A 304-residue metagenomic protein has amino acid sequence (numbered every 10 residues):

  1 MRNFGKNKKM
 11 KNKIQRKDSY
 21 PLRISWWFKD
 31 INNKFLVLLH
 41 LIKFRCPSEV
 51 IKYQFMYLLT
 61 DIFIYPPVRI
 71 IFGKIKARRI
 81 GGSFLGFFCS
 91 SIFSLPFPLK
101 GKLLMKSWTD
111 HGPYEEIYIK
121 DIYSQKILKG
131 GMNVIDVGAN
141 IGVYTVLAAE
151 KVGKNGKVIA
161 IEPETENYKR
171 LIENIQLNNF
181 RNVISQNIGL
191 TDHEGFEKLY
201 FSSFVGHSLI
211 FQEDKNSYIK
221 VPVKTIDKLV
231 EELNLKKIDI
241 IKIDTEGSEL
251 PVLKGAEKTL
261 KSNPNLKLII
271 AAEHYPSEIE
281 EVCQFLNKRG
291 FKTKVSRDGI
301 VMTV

Functional and structural regions predicted by a protein language model:
R2-V304: Phosphate/nucleotide-binding beta-alpha loop and adjacent structural elements of enzyme active sites
